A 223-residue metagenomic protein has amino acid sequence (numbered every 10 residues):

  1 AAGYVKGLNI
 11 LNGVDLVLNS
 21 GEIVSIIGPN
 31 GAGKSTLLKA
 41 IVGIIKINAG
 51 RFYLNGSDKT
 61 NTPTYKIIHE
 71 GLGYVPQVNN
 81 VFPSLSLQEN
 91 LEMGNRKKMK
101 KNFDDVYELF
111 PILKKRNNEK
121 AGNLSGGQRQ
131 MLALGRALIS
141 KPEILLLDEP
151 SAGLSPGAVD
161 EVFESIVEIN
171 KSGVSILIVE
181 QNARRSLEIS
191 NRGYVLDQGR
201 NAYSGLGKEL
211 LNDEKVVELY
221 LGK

Functional and structural regions predicted by a protein language model:
A1-K223: Glycine-rich phosphate-binding loops of nucleotide-dependent enzymes
